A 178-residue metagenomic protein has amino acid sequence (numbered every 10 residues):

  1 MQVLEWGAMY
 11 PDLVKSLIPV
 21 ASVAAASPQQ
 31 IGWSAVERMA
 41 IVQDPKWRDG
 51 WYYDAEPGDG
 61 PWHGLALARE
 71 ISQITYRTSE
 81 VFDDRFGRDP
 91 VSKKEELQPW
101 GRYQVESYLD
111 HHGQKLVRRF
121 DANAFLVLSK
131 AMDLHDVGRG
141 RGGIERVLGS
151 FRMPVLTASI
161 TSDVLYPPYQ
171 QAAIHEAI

Functional and structural regions predicted by a protein language model:
Q2-P11, L17: Short glycine-enriched nucleophile-adjacent loop and the immediately C-terminal alpha-helix near the catalytic center
L13-K15, P19-K115: Alpha/beta-hydrolase-fold enzymes
V23, T161-D163: Residue-level signal for short, function-critical loop segments
H111-H112, V127-V147: Active-site nucleophile elbow and catalytic-triad environment of alpha/beta-hydrolase enzymes
G140, V164-Q170: Conserved alpha/beta-hydrolase "acid-adjacent" motif
L148-R152, A177-I178: Short, conserved loop/helix-junction motifs that constitute active-site signature segments in enzyme catalytic cores
F151, T157-S159: Short beta-strand/loop motif that positions the catalytic acidic residue of the alpha/beta-hydrolase fold
P168-Q171, H175-I178: Catalytic histidine neighborhood in serine/cysteine hydrolases with alpha/beta-hydrolase-type architecture
